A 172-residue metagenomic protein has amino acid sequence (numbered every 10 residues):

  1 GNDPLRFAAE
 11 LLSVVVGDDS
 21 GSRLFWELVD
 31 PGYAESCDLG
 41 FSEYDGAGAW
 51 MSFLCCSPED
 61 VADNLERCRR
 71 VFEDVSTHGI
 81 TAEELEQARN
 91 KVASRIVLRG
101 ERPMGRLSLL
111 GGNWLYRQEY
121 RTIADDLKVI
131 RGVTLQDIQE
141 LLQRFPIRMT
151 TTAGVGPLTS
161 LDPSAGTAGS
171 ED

Functional and structural regions predicted by a protein language model:
G1-S22, G32, A49, D172: His/Glu-based metal-binding/catalytic segments typifying zinc-dependent metallopeptidases
R6-A9, A34-S36, A47-M51, A93 (+1 more regions): Active-site lining segments that contact anionic ligands and/or coordinate catalytic metals
E10-L12, L28, S52, C68 (+3 more regions): Buried hydrophobic packing residues in well-ordered domains
D18-S20, D38-R99, T167-D172: M16/insulysin-pitrilysin zinc metalloprotease superfamily fold
S36-L39, D137-Q139: Glycine-rich, charged/polar anion/phosphate-binding loops that engage phosphate groups from diverse ligands
R89-D172: C-terminal regions of mature proteins
